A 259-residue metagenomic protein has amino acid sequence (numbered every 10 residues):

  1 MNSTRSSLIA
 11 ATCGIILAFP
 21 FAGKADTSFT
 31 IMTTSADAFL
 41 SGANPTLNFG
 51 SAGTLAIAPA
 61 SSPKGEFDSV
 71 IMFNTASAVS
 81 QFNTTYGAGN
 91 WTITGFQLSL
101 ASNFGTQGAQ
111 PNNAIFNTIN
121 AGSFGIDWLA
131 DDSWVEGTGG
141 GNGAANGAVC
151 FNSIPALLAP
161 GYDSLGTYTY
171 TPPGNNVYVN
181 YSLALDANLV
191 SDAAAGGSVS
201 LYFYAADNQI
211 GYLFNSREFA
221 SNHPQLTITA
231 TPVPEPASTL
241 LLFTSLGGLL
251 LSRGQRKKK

Functional and structural regions predicted by a protein language model:
N2-A10: Bacterial N-terminal signal peptides that target proteins for export
A10-A18, G248: Bacterial N-terminal signal peptides
L17-K24, R253: C-terminal segment of classical bacterial N-terminal signal peptides
A25-N83, A205-D207, E218-H223, A230: Flexible, small-residue-rich N-terminal segments that precede or flank a structured functional core
F73, G89-F104, L226: A short beta-strand element within beta-rich, extracytoplasmic domains of secreted/secretory-pathway proteins
F104-S191, A195: Beta-strand-rich interaction/scaffold domains
A187-F219, A230: Ser/Thr/Pro-rich, low-complexity mucin-like regions that serve as glycosylated stalks/linkers or repetitive adhesive
P234-R253: A short, hydrophobic C-terminal helix/tail in secreted or cell-surface proteins
